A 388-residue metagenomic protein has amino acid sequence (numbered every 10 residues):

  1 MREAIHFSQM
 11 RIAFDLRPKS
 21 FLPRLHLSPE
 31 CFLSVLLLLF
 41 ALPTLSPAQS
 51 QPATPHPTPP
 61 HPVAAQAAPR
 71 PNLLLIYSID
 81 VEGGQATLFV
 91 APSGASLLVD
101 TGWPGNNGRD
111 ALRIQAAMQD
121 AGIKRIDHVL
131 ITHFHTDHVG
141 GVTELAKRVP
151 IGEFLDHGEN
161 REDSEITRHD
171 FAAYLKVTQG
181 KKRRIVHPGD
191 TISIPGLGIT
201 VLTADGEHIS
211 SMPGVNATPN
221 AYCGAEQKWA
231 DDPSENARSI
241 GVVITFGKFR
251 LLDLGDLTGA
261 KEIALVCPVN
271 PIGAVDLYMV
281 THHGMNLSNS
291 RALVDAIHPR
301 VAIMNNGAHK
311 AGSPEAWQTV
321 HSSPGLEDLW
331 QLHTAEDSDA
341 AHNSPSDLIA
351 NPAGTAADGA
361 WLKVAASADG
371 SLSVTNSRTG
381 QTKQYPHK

Functional and structural regions predicted by a protein language model:
M1-L27: N-terminal secretory signal peptides that target proteins for export/translocation
R2, F7-Q9, A41, Q51 (+1 more regions): Low-complexity intrinsically disordered segments
R17-P18, A41, S164-R168: Polar helix-capping/helix-linker motif
P18-L22, L27, F32-L33, P52-A65: Intrinsically disordered, low-complexity proline-rich tandem-repeat tracts
C31-T44: Bacterial N-terminal signal peptides
Q49-K388: Non-globular, low-confidence helical/coil segments that flank catalytic cores
